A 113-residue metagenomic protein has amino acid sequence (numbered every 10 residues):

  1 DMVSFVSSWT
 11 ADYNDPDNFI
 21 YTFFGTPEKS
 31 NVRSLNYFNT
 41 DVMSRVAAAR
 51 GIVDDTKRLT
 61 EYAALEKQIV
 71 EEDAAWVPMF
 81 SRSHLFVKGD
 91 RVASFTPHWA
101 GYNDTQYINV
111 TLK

Functional and structural regions predicted by a protein language model:
D1, Y21-G51, F80-K113: Short, solvent-exposed loop/beta-turn-alpha elements that line the ligand-binding surface or hinge of extracytoplasmic
D1-K29, E61-Y62: Periplasmic binding protein-like
F5-S7, V53-K88: Bilobed periplasmic-binding protein-like "clamshell/Venus-flytrap" ligand-binding domains
S8-A11, N39-T40, A74, H98: A broad, low-specificity signal for short, low-complexity segments enriched in glycine/proline and polar/charged
D15-F19, D41-A48, K57-Q68: Extracytoplasmic/secreted proteins, especially bacterial periplasmic and envelope-associated proteins
